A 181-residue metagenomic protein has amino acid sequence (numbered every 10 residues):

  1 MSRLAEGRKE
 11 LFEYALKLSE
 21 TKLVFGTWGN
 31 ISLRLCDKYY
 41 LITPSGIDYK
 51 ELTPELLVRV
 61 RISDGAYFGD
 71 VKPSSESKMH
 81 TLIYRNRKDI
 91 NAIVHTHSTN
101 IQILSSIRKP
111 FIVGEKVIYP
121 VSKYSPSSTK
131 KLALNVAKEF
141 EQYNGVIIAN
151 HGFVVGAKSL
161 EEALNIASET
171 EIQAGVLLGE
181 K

Functional and structural regions predicted by a protein language model:
M1-K181: Glycine-rich flexible loops
